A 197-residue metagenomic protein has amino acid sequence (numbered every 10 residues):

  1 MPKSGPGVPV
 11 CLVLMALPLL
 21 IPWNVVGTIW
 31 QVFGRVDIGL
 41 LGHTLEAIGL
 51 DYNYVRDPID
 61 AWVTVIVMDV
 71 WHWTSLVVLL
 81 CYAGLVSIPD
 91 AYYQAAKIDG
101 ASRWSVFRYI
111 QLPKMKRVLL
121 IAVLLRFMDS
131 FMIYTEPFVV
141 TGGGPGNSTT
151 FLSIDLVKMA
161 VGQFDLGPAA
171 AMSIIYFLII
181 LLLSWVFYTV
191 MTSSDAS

Functional and structural regions predicted by a protein language model:
M1-S197: A structural signal for multi-pass alpha-helical bundles of membrane permease subunits that mediate small-molecule
